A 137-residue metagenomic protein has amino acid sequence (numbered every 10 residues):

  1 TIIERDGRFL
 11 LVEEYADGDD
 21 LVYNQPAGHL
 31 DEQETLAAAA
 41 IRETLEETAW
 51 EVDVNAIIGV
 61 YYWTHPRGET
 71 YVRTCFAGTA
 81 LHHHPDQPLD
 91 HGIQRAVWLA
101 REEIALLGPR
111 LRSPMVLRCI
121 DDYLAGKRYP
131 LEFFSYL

Functional and structural regions predicted by a protein language model:
T1-Q25, V52-A56: N-terminal strand-loop-strand
E4-F9, D17-D19, D31-E32, A77-H84: Short, charged/polar surface micro-motifs in flexible loops or helix N-caps
V12, Q33, L107: Residues that scaffold the ATP/ADP-binding catalytic core of kinase and kinase-like folds
E13-E14, R42-E46, V97: Short, cationic motifs built from Arg/Lys/His that form the positively charged side of catalytic pockets
G18-Y23, H91-L137: Nudix hydrolase/Nudix homology domain
Q25-I57, F76: The catalytic Nudix box helix
Y62-P85, V97, C119-G126: Active-site-adjacent beta-strand/loop module that shapes the phosphate/pyrophosphate-binding cleft
